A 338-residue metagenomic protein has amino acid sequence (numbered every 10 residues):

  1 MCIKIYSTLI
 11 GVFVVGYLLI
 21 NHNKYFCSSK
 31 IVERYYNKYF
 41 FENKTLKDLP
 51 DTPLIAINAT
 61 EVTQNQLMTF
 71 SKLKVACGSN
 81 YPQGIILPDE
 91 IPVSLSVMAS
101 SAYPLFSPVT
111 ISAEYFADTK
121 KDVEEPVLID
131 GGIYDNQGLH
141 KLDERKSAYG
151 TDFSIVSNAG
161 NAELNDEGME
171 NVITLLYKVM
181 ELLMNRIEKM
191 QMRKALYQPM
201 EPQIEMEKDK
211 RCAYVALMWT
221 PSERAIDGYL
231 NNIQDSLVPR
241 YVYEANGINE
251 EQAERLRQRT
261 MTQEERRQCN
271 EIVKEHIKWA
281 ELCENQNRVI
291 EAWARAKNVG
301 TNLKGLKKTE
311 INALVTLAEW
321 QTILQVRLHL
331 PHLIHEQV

Functional and structural regions predicted by a protein language model:
C2-S147, E167-E170, V299, R327: Active-site gating loop/helix substructures
V32-N37, L176-Y177, M192-L196: Well-ordered, non-membrane alpha-helical segments in soluble/globular domains
V123-N136, K141, K146-S154, N158-L164 (+1 more regions): C-terminal helical/tail subdomains of lipid-metabolizing enzymes
N171-L175: Short, hinge-like loop/turn segments at secondary-structure boundaries
